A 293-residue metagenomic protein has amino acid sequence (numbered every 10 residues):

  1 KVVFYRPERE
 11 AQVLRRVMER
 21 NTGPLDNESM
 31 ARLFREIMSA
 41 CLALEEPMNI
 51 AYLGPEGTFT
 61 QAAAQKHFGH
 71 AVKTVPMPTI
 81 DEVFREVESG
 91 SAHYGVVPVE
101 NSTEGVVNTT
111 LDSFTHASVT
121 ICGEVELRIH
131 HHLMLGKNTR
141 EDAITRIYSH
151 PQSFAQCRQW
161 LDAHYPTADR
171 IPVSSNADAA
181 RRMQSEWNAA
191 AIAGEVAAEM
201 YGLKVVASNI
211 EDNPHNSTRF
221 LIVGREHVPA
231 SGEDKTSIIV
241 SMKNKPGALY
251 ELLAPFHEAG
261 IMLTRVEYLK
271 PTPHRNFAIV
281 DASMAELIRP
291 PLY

Functional and structural regions predicted by a protein language model:
K1-Y293: Domain-level signature for soluble enzymes in the chorismate/prephenate branch of the shikimate pathway
